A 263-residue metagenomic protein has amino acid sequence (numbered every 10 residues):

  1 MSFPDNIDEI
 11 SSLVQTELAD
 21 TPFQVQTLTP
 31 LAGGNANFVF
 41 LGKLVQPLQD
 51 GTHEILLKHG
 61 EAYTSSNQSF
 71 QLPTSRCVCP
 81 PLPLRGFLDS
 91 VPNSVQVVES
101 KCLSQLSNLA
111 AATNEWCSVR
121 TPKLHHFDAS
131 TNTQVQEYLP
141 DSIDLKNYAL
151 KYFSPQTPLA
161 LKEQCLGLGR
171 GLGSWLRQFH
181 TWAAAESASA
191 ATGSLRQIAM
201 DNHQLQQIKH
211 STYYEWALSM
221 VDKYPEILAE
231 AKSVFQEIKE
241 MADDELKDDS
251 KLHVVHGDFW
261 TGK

Functional and structural regions predicted by a protein language model:
M1-N132: Conserved NTP-binding catalytic cores of kinases and kinase-like/nucleotidyltransferase enzymes across multiple kinase
L18-Q26, Q236-D249: Short Pro/Gly-enriched beta-strand edge/turn motifs at strand-loop
A32-G51, I55, K239-K263: Active-site acidic catalytic loop and adjacent metal/ATP-binding pocket of ATP-dependent phosphoryl transfer enzymes
N67-F70, D89, P158-L166, D249: Active-site oxyanion-binding pockets that recognize sulfate/phosphate
Q105-L106, S142-L195: Conserved kinase catalytic-core helix
F127, G171-W175, G257, T261-G262: Conserved beta-strand->loop/alpha-helix structural units within folded catalytic cores of enzymes with alpha/beta
T131-I143: Conserved short submotifs of the Hanks-type protein kinase catalytic core that shape the nucleotide-binding pocket
Q178-D244: Active-site catalytic-loop/activation-segment of kinase and kinase-like phosphoryl-transfer enzymes
